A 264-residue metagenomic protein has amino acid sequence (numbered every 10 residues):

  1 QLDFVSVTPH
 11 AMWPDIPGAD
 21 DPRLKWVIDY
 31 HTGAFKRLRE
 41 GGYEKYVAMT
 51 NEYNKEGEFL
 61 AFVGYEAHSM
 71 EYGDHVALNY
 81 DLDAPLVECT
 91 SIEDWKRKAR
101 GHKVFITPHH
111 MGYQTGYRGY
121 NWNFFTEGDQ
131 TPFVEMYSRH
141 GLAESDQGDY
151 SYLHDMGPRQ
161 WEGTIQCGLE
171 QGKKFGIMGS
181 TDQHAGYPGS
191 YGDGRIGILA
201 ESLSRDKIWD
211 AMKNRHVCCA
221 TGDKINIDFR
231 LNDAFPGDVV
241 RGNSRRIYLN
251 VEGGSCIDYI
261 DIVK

Functional and structural regions predicted by a protein language model:
Q1-K264: Extended, charged catalytic domains and RNA/DNA-binding interfaces, predominantly in divalent-metal-using enzymes
